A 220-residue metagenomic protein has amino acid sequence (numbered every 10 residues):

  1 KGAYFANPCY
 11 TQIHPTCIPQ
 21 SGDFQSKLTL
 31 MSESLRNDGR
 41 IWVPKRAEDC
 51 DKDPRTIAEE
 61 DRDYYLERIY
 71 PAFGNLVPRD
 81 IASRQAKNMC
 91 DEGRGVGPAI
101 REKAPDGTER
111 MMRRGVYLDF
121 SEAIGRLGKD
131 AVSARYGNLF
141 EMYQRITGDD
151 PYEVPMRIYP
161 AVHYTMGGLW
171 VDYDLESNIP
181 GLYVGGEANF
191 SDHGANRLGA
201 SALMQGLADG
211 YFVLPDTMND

Functional and structural regions predicted by a protein language model:
K1, S191-T217: A conserved FAD-binding loop/helix module that cradles the flavin
Y4-R145, D216: An anion/pyrophosphate-binding glycine-rich loop and adjacent beta-alpha core in soluble alpha-beta enzymes
I13-T16, V162, M166, E187-L203: Glycine-rich phosphate/pyrophosphate-binding beta-alpha loops
L35, D80, S133, G137 (+2 more regions): Conserved structured core elements
N37-G39, R62, R114-V116, V154 (+3 more regions): Structural beta-strand/beta-sheet cores of well-ordered domains, especially the beta-sheet scaffolds that support
R135-N189: A glycine-rich dinucleotide-binding beta-alpha-beta segment and adjacent secondary-structure elements that constitute
